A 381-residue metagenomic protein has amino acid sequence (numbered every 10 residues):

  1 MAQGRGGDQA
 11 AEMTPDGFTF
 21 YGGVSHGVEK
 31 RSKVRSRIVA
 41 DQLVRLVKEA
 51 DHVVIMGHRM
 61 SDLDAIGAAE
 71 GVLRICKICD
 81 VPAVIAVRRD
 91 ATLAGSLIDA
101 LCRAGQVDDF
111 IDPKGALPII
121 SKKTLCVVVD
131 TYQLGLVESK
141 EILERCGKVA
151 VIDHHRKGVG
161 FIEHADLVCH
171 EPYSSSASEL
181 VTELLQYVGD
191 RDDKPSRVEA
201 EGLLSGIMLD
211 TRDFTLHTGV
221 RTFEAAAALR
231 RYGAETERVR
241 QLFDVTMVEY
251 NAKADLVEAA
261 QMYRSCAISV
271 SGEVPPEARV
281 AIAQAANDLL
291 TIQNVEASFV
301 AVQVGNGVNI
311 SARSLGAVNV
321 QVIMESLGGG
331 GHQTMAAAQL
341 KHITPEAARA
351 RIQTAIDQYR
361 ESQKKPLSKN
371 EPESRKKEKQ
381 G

Functional and structural regions predicted by a protein language model:
A2-T19: Catalytic/regulatory signature loops of cyclic-dinucleotide turnover enzymes and related class III nucleotidyl cyclases
A11, V127, A150-I152, L167-H170 (+2 more regions): Hydrophobic/aromatic beta-strand patches that form the interior of the parallel beta-sheet core in alpha/beta enzyme
D16-F18, H154-K157, S175, Y232 (+1 more regions): Short connector loops/turns at beta-strand edges and beta->alpha or beta->beta junctions
F18-K33: Non-catalytic propeptide/linker segments at domain boundaries
Y21-G22, D64, L136-E138, V159-G160 (+1 more regions): Short helix/loop capping segments that flank catalytic or ligand/cofactor-binding pockets
R31-A104, D109, A116-L125, L204 (+1 more regions): Hydrophobic helix-and-loop "lid/oligomerization" segment in the mid-to-C-terminal part of catalytic domains
I111-H164: Active-site cofactor/cluster-binding pocket
H154-A226: Short alpha-helices
